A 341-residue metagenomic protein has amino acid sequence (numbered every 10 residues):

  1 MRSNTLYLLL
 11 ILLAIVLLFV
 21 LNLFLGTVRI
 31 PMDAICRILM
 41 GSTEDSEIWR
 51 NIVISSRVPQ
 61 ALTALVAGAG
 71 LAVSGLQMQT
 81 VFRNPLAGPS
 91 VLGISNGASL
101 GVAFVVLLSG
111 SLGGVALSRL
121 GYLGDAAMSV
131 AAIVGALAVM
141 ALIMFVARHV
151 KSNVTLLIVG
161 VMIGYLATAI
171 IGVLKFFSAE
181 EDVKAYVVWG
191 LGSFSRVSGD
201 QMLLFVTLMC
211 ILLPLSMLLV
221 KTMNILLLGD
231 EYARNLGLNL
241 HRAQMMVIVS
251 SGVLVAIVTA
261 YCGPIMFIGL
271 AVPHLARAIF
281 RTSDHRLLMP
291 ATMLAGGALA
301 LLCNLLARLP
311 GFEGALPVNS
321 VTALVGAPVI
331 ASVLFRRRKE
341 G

Functional and structural regions predicted by a protein language model:
M1-G341: Alpha-helical transmembrane segments in inner-membrane proteins
